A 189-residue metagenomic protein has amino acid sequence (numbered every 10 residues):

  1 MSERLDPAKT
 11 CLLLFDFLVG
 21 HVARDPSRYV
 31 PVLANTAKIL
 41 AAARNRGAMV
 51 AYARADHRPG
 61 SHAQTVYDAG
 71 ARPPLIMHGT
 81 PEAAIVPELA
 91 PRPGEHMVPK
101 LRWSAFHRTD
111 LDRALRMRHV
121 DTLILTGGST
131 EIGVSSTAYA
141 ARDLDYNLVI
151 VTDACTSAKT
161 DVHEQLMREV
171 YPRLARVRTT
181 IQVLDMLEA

Functional and structural regions predicted by a protein language model:
M1-C11, K38-R46, R72-A189: Active-site-adjacent betaalpha module
F17, A55-H57, D153: Active-site loop/turn elements of alpha/beta-hydrolase fold enzymes, especially the short glycine-/histidine-rich
L18-R24: Short acidic, Gly/Ser-rich segments with clustered Asp/Glu that frequently serve as metal-coordination loops in enzyme
D25-P31, A69-L75: Short glycine-enriched, charge-decorated loop/helix-capping segments at active-site entrances that position
P26-A43: …and closely analogous acidic/polar surface helices at protein-protein or active-site interfaces in A-domain-like
A43-H62: Von Willebrand factor
R58-R72: Acidic, proline/glycine-rich short linear motifs
